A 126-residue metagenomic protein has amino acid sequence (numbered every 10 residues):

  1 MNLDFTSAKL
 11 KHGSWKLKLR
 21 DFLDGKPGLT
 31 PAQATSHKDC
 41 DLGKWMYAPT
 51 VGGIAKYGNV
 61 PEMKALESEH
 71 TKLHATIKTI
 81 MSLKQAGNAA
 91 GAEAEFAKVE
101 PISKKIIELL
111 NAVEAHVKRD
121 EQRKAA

Functional and structural regions predicted by a protein language model:
M1-A126: N-terminal membrane-sensor/transducer module of prokaryotic signaling receptors
